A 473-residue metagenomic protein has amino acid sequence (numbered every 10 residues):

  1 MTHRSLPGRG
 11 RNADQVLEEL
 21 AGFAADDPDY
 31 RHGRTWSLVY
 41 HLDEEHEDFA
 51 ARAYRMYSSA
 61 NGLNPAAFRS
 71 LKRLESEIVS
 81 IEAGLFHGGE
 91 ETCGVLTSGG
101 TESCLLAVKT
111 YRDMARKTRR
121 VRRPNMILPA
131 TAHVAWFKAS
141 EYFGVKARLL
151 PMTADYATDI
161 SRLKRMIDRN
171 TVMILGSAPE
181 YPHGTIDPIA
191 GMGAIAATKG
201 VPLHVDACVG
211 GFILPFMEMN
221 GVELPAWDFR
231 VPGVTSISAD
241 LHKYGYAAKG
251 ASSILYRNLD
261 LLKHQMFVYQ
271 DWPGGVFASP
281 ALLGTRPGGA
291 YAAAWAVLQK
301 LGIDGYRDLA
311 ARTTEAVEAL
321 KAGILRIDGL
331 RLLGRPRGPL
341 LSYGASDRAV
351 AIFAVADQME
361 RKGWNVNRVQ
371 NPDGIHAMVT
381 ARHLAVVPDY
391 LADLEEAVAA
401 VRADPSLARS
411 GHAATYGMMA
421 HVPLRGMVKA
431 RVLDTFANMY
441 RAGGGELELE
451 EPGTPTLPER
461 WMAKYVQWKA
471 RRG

Functional and structural regions predicted by a protein language model:
M1-T35, V39-K72, S76-S80, R326 (+1 more regions): Non-catalytic terminal extensions of PLP-dependent enzymes
S70-L71, G94-T101, L128-A130, G334 (+1 more regions): Active-site nucleophile and cofactor-binding loops and adjacent substrate-binding regions of central metabolic enzymes
K72-E75, V79, E91-R120, W136-A139: Conserved beta-loop-alpha segment that forms the PLP phosphate-binding cup at the N-terminus of a helix
E90-E91, L333-L340, Q370-G374: Short Gly/Ser/Thr- and Asp/Glu-enriched loop/turn motifs at secondary-structure junctions
A115-R169: PLP-dependent aminotransferase-like
T158-A207: Active-site phosphate-binding strand-loop segment of PLP-dependent enzymes
I160-R162, I186-T198, G210-S236: Active-site pre-lysine segment of PLP-dependent enzymes
K199, M219-P339, Y343-R348: Active-site C-terminal subdomain of aminotransferase-like
